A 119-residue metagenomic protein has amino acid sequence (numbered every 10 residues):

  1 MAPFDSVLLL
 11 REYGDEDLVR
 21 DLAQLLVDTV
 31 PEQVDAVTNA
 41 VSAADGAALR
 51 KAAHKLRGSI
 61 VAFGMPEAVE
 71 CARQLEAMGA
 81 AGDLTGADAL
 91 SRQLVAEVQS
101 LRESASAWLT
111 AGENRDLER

Functional and structural regions predicted by a protein language model:
M1-R119: Two-component system phosphorelay core
